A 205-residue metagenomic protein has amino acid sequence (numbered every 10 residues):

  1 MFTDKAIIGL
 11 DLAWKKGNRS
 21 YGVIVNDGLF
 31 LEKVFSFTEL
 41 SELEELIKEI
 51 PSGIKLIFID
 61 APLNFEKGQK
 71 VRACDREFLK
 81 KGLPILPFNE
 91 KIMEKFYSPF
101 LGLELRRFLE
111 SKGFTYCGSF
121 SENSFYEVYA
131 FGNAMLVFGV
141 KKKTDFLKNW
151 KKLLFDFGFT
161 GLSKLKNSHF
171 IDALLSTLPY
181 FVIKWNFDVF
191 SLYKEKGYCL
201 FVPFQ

Functional and structural regions predicted by a protein language model:
F2-I8, L12-Q205: RNase H-like (RuvC/DEDD) metal-dependent nuclease/polynucleotide-processing core
